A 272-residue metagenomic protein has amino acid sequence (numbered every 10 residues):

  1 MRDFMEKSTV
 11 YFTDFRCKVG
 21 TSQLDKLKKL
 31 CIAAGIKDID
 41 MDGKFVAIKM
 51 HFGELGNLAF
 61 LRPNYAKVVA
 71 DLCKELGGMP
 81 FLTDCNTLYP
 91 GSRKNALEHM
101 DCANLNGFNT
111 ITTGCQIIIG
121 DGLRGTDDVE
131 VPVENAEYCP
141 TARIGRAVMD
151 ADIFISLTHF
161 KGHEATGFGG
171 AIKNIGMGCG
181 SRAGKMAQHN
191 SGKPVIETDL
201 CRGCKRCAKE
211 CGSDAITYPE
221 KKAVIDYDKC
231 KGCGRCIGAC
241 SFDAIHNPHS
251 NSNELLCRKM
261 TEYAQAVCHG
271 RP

Functional and structural regions predicted by a protein language model:
R2-Y65, L76-T83, Y89-P272: Extended, low-polarity segments enriched in aliphatic/aromatic residues
A70-D71: Terminal amphipathic helices with adjacent charged low-complexity linkers/tails
